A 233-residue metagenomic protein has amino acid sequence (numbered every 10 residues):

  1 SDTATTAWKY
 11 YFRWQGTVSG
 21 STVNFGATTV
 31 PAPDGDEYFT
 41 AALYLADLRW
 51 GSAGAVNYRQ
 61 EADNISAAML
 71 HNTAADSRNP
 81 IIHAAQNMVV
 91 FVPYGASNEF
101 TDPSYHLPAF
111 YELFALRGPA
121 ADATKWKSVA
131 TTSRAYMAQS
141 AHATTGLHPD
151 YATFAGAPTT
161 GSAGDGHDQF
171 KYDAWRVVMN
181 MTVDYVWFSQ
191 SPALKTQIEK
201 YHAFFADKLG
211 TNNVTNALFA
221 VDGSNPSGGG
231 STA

Functional and structural regions predicted by a protein language model:
S1, A46, A55: Conserved catalytic-core segments centered on acid/base and nucleophilic motifs
S1-T28: Internal amphipathic alpha-helical repeat/solenoid segments
T6-K9, T28-D34, V56-A233: Extended ligand-binding clefts on enzyme/binding-domain cores
F25-W50: Aromatic-rich carbohydrate-recognition surfaces in CAZymes
